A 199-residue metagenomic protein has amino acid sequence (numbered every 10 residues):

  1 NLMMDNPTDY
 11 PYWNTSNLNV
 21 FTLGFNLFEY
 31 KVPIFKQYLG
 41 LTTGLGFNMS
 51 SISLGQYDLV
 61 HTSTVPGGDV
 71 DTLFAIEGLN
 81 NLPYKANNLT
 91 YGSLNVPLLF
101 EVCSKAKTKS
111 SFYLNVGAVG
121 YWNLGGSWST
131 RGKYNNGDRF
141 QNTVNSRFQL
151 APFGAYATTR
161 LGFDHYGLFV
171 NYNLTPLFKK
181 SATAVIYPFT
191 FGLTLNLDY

Functional and structural regions predicted by a protein language model:
N1, N26, K36-S50: Face-selective signature of the C-terminal outer-membrane beta-barrel domain
L2-M4, F47-S53, V102, A118-G126 (+3 more regions): Transmembrane beta-strands of outer-membrane beta-barrel pores
M3-L18, I52-Y91, N123-N135, R139-T158: Extracellular/periplasm-exposed beta-strand and loop segments of Gram-negative cell-envelope proteins, dominated by
N17-L23, T90-L94, S110, A151-A155 (+2 more regions): Residues that define the transmembrane beta-barrel architecture of outer-membrane proteins
L23-K31, L45-F47, V96-V102, V116-G120 (+3 more regions): Residues on the lipid-exposed face of transmembrane beta-strands in outer-membrane beta-barrel proteins
V32-L39, K105-S111: Short loop/turn motifs that connect adjacent beta-strands in outer-membrane beta-barrel proteins
A86-N95, L99-A118: Generic detector of multi-pass transmembrane helix bundles and their immediately adjacent loops in polytopic membrane
T143-Y199: Predominantly the C-terminal beta-signal and adjacent terminal strand-loop region of outer-membrane beta-barrel
